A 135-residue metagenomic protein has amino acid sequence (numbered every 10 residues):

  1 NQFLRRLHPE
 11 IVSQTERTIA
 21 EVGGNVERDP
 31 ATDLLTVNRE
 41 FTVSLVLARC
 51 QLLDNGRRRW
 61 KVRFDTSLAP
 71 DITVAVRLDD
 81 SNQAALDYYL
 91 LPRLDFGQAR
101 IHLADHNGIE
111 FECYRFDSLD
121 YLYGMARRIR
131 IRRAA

Functional and structural regions predicted by a protein language model:
N1-A135: Nucleic-acid endonuclease domains
